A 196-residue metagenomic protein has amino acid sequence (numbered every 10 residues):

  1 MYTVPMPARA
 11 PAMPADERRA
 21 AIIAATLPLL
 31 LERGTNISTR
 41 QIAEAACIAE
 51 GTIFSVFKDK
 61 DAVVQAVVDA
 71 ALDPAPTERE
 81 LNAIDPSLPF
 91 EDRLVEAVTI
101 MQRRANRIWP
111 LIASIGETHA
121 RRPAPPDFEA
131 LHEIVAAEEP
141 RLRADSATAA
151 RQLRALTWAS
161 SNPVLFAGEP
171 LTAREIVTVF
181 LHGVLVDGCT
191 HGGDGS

Functional and structural regions predicted by a protein language model:
M1-A45, D61-A62: Basic, helix-initiating cap at the start of DNA-binding domains
A25-L29, A66, I100, L156: Short amphipathic alpha-helical elements of helix-turn-helix/winged-helix folds
L30, F57, V64-A71, I108: Alpha-helical DNA-contacting segments of helix-turn-helix folds
L31-I37, A70-P89: Short, flexible, glycine-rich and Lys/Arg-enriched loop motifs at helix boundaries that contact anionic partners
I48-F57: Short hydrophobic/aromatic patch on the recognition helix
A66, R79-R107: Hydrophobic alpha-helical connector segments
D92, R103-R154, N162, L171: Amphipathic alpha-helical packing segments from all-alpha helical-bundle domains
L156-A159, P163, A173-V186: Conserved NTP phosphate-binding and transfer environment spanning the P-loop NTPase/kinase superfamily
